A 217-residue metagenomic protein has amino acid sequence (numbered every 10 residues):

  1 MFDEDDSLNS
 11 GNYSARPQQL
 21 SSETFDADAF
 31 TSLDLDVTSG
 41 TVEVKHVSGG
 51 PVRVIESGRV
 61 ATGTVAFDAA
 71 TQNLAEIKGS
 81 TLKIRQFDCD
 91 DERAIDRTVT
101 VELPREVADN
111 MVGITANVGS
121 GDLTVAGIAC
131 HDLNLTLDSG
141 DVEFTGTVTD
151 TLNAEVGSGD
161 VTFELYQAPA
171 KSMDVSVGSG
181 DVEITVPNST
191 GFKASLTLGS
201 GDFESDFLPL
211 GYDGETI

Functional and structural regions predicted by a protein language model:
M1-S21: Gly/Pro-rich, low-complexity intrinsically disordered segments
P17-S32, V42-K45, G49, A66-D150 (+4 more regions): Right-handed parallel beta-helix
V37, E56, Q86-D88, V118 (+1 more regions): Flexible glycine-/small-residue-rich
V37, I77-G79, V177, L198: Generic beta-strand structural signal
G40, V52, V112, K171 (+1 more regions): Short beta-strand/loop motifs in extracellular/secreted proteins, especially within beta-sandwich accessory domains
V47-A61: Short Gly/aromatic-enriched secondary-structure transition segments
G146-I217: Short, surface-exposed interaction patches in beta-rich subdomains that mediate adhesion/assembly near membranes
